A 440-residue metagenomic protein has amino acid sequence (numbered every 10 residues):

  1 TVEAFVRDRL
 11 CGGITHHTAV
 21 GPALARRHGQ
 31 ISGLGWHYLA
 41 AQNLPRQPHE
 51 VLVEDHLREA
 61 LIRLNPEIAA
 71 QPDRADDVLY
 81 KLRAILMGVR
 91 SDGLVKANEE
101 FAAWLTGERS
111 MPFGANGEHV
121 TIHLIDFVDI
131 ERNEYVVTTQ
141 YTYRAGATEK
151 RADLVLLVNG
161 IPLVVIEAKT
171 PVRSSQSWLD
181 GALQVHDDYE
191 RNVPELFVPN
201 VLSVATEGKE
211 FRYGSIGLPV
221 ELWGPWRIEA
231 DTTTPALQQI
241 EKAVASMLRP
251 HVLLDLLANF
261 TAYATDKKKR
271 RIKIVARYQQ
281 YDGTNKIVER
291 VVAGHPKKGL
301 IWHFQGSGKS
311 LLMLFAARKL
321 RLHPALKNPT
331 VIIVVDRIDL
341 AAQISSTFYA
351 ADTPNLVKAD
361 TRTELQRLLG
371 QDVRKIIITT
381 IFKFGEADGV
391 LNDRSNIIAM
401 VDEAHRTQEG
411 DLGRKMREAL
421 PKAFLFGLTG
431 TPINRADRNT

Functional and structural regions predicted by a protein language model:
T1-T18, P22-T330, D339-P354, D372-K375 (+2 more regions): ATP-dependent helicase/translocase motor core
A152, P329, T361-L365, A387 (+1 more regions): Short beta-alpha junctions and helix-cap segments that line functional grooves
W178, D388-G389, D393-T440: Signature of the SF2 helicase/ATPase Hel1-core->accessory helical subdomain module
E207-K209, T379-K383, E403, L428-P432: A short beta-strand-to-loop transition that corresponds to the Sensor-1 phosphate-sensing loop of AAA+ P-loop ATPases
I333: Conserved SAM-binding loop
I338, K358-R367, T380-E386: Conserved helicase motor
R362-I377, V390-R394: Conserved motor-coupling elements within RecA-like helicase/translocase cores
